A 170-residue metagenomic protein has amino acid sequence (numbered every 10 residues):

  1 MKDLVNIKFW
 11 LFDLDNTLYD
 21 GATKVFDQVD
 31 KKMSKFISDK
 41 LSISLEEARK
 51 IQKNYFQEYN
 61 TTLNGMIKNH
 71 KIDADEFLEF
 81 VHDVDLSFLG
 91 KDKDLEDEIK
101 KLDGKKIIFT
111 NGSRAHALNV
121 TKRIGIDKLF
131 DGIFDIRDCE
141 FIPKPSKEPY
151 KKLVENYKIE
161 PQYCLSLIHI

Functional and structural regions predicted by a protein language model:
D3-F12, T17-D94, A115: N-terminal helical cap/lid subdomain that shapes the substrate entry/recognition surface in HAD-like hydrolases
L4-I7, D103, P161-Y163: A general structural motif
F9-L11, I107, C164-L165: Hydrophobic "anchor" residues on beta-strands that sit immediately upstream of conserved functional sites
K68-D73, K101-K105, E160: Short glycine/proline-enriched coil/turn segments at helix->beta-strand junctions
E76-G90, L95-I124, I133-I136: Substrate-recognition element of Asp-dependent hydrolases with the DxDx(T/V) motif
S113-L165: Substrate-recognition "cap/lid" segment bordering the active-site pocket of phosphatases
I168-I170: Conserved small/polar residues in nucleotide/adenosyl-binding loops
